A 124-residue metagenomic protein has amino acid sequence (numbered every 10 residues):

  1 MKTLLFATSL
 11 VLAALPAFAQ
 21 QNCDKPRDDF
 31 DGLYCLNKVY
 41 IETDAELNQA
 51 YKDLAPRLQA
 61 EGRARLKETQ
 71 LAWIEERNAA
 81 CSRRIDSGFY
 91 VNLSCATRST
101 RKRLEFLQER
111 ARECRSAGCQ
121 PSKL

Functional and structural regions predicted by a protein language model:
M1-L4: Positively charged n-region of N-terminal signal peptides that target proteins for export
L10-V11: Short, linear, compositionally biased motifs with a strong N-terminal bias
A14-P16: N-terminal signal peptide c-region/cleavage motif recognized by signal peptidases
F18-L124: N-terminal alpha-helical modules
